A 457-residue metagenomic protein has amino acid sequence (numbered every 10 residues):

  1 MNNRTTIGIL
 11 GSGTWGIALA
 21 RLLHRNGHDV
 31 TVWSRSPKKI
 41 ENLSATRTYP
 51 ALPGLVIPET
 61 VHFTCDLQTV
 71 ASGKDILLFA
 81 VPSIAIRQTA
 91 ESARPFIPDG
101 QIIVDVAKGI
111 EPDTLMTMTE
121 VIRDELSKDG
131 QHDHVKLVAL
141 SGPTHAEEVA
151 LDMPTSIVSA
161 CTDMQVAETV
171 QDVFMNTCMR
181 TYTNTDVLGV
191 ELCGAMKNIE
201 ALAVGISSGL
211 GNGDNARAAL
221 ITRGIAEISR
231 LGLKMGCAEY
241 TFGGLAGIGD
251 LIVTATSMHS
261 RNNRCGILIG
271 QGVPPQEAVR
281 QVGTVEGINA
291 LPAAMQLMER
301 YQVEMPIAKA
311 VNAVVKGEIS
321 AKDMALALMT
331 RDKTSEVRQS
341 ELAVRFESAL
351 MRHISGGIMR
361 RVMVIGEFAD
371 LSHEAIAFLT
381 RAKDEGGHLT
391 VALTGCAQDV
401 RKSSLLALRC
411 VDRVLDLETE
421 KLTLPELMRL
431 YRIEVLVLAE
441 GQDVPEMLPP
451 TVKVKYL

Functional and structural regions predicted by a protein language model:
M1-V56, H62-C65, S92: NAD(P)+-binding Rossmann beta1-loop-alpha1 motif at the extreme N-terminus of oxidoreductases
E59-K74, S348-S355: Short acidic low-complexity segments
T64-D152, V170: Rossmann-like NAD(P)(H) cofactor-binding subdomain of soluble oxidoreductases
A85, F96, V121, K128-K136 (+2 more regions): Internal alpha-helical scaffold of NAD(P)-dependent oxidoreductase catalytic cores
V204-S208, L233-G243, G247, L251-V344: NAD(P)-dependent Rossmann-like dehydrogenase/reductase catalytic/cofactor-binding core
V344-L457: Nucleotidyltransferase catalytic core that binds NTPs
